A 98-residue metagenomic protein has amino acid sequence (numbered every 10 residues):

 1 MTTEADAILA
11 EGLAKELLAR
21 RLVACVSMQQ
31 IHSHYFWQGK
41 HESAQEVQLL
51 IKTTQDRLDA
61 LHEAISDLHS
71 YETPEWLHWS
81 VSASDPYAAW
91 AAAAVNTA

Functional and structural regions predicted by a protein language model:
M1-A98: Positively charged, small/polar-rich N-terminal and surface patches that mediate targeting and assembly and bind
